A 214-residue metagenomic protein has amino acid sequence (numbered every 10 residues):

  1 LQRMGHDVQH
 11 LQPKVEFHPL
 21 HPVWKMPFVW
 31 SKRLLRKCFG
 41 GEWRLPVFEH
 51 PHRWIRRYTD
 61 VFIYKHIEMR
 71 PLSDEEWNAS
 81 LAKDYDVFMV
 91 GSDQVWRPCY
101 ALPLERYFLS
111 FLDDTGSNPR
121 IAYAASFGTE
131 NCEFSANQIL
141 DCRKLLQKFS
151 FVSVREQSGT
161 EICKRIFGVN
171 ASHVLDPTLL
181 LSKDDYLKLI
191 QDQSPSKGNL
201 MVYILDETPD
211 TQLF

Functional and structural regions predicted by a protein language model:
L1-Q2, C163: Hydrophobic alpha-helical packing residues
Q2-G5, K188-Q191, F214: Generic low-polarity alpha-helical segments
Q2-K144: Aromatic- and Gly/Pro-rich donor/ligand-binding loops that form nucleotide- or phosphate-bearing donor binding pockets
F62, I162, L213-F214: Amphipathic alpha-helical segments that form well-ordered structural scaffolds and often line/cohere around active
P71-L72, N78-V87, W96-Y100, A124-L205: A nucleotide-sugar donor-handling region in carbohydrate enzymes
D206-F214: Redox- and metal-dependent alpha/beta enzyme cores, enriched for Fe-S-associated oxidoreductases and cofactor-handling
